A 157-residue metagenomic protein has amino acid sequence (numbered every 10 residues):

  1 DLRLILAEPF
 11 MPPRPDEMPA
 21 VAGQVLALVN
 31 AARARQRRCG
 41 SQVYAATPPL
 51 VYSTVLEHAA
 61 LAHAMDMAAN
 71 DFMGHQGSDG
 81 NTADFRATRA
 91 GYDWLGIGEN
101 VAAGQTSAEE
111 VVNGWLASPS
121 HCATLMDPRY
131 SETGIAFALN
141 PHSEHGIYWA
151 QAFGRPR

Functional and structural regions predicted by a protein language model:
D1-P9: Non-catalytic propeptide/linker segments at domain boundaries
P9-F85, P128-T133, H142: Short, well-ordered surface patches within globular domains
N81-R157: A well-ordered secondary-structure block
